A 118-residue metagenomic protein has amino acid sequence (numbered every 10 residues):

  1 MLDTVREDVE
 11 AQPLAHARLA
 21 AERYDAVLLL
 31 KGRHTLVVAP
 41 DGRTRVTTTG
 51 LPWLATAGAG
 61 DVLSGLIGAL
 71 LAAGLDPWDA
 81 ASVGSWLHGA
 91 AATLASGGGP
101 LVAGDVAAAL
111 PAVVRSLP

Functional and structural regions predicted by a protein language model:
M1-T48: Glycine-rich phosphate/dinucleotide-binding loop and adjoining beta-alpha-beta core of small-molecule
R6-P13, G74-D79, S96-L101: Short, charged, surface-exposed loops that flank catalytic or proteolytic processing sites
A15, R45, S64-G65, W78 (+1 more regions): Feature representing long, continuous alpha-helical segments
H34-T35, L51-W53, S85-G89: Acidic, glycine-rich active-site loops and adjacent beta-strand->loop/helix elements that engage anionic groups
R45-G58: Short pre-catalytic strand/loop immediately N-terminal to key active-site residues, enriched for Gly-Thr
T56-L87: Short, small-residue alpha-helix embedded
A90-P118: Charged C-terminal helix
